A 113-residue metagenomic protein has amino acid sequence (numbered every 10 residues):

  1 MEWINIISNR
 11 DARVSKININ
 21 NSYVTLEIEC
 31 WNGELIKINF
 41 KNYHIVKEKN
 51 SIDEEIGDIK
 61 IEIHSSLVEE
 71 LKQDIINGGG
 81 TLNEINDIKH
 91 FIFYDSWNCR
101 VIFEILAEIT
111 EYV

Functional and structural regions predicted by a protein language model:
M1-V113: Surface-exposed, interaction-prone regions used to assemble/regulate multi-protein complexes
